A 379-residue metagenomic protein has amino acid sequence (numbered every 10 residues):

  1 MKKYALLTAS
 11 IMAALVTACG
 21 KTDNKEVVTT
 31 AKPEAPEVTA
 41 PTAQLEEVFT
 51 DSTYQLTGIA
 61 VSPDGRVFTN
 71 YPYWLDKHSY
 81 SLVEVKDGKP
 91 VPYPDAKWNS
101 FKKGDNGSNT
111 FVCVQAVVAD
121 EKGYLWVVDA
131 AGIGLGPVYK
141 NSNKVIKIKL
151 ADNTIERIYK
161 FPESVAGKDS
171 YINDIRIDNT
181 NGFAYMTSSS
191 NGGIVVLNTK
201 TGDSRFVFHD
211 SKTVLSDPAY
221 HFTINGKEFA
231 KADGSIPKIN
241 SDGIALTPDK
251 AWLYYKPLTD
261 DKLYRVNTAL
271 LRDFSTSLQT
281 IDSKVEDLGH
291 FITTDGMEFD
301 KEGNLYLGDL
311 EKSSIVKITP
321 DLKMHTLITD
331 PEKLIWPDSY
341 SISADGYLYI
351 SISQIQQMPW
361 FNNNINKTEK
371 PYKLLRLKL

Functional and structural regions predicted by a protein language model:
L15-A18: C-terminal motif of bacterial Sec signal peptides marking the signal peptidase cleavage site
V48-Y80: Beta-strand-rich domains and repeat architectures in extracellular enzymes and scaffolds, especially beta-propellers
T53-D64, N106-Y124, V128, S164-F183 (+4 more regions): Beta-rich, blade/repeat-based domains predominating in secreted/periplasmic proteins but also intracellular
T69-L75, V127-A130, Y185-S190, T247 (+4 more regions): Conserved beta-strand positions in repeat-built beta-propeller and related beta-rich domains
T69-N99: Beta-propeller domains
P90-N99, E156-K160, R205-Y220, F274-E286 (+1 more regions): Beta-propeller fold detector
V138-N181: Asp-box/WD-like beta-propeller blade repeats and closely related beta-sheet repeat scaffolds
K200-D203, V266-T276, L379: Short loop/turn segments immediately following beta-strands, especially the blade-tip and inter-blade linker loops
